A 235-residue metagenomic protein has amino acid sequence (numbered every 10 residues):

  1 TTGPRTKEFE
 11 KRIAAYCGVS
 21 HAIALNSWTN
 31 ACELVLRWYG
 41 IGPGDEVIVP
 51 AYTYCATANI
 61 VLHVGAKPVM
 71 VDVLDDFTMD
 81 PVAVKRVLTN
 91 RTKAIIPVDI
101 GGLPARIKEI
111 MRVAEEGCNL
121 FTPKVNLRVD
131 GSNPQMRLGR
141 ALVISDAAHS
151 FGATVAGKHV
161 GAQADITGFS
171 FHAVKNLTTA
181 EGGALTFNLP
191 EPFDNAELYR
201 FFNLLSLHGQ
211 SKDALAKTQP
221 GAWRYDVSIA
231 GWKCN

Functional and structural regions predicted by a protein language model:
T2, T6, W28-C32, T53-Y54 (+3 more regions): Conserved donor sugar-nucleotide recognition element shared by glycan-biosynthetic enzymes
T2-E46, I60-V64, M70, C118-K124 (+1 more regions): Phosphate-binding glycine-rich loop
E10-A14, E33-R37, K85, K93 (+3 more regions): Solvent-exposed, non-membrane alpha-helical residues enriched in polar/charged side chains
E33-N90, A94-I96: Conserved PLP-anchoring active-site segment centered on the Schiff-base-forming lysine
E46, K67, K93, R140-L142 (+2 more regions): Proline-centered loop/turn at the N-terminus of a beta-strand
P81-I96, G102-G157, L189: Catalytic PLP-binding core of fold-type I/II PLP enzymes
N133, H149-A156, Q163-N235: Active-site region of PLP-dependent enzymes
